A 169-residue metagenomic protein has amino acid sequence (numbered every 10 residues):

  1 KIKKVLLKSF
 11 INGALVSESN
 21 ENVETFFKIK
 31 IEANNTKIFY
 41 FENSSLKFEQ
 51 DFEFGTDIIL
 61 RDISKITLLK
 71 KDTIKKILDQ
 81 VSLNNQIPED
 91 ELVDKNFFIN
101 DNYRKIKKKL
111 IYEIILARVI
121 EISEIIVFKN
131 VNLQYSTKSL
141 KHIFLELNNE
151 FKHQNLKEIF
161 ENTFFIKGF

Functional and structural regions predicted by a protein language model:
K1, I122, V127-K129: Conserved phosphate-binding loops in N-terminal lobes of ATP-dependent enzymes of the actin/Hsp70/sugar-kinase
K1-F26, K47, K108-Y112, L133-S136 (+1 more regions): Nucleotide/phosphate-binding catalytic cleft detector across ATP-hydrolyzing and phosphate-transferring enzymes
F10, F41-E124, K138, L145-H153: Phosphate-binding glycine-rich/basic clefts of nucleotide- and phosphate-handling proteins, predominantly
A14, L60, K157: Generic structural marker for isolated residues within well-ordered, non-membrane alpha-helices of soluble domains
L15, N34, L147-N148: Glycine-centered small-residue hotspots that permit tight backbone geometry or close packing
E18-E49, I63: Gly/Thr-rich phosphate-binding beta-strand-loop-beta motif of the actin/hexokinase/Hsp70
I66, Q80, N84, K129-L133 (+1 more regions): Conserved, well-folded catalytic cores of nucleic-acid-processing and energy-transducing macromolecular machines
F144-F169: Charge-rich, low-complexity intrinsically disordered segments
